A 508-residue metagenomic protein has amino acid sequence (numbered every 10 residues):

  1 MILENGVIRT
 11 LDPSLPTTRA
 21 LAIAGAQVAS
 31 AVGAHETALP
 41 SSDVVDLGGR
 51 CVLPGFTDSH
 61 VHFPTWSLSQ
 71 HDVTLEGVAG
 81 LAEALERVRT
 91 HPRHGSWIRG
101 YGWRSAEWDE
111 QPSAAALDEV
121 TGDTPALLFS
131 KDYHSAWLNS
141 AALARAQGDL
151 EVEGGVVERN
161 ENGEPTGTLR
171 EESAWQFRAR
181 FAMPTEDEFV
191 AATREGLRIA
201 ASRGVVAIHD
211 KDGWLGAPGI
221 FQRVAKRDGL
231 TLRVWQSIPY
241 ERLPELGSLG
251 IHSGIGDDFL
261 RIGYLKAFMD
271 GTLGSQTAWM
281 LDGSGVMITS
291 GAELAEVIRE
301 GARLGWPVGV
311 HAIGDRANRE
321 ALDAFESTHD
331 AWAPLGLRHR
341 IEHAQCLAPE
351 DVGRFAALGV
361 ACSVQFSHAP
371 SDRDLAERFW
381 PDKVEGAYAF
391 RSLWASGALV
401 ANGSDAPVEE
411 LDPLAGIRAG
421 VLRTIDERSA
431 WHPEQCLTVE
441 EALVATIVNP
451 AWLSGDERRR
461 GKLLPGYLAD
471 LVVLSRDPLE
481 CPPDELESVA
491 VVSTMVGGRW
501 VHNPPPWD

Functional and structural regions predicted by a protein language model:
I2, R19-L21, L471-V472, V491-T494: His/acidic/aromatic-lined binding-pocket segments of jelly-roll/cupin-type domains and related regulatory beta-sandwich
I2-E4, R9-G247, A267-I313, A317 (+5 more regions): Divalent metal-binding segments
A29-S30, S493, H502: A structural microfeature
H62, D257-Q276, V360-A369: Non-cysteine beta-strand/loop elements that form the S-adenosyl-L-methionine
V224-D228, I251-L260, P334, F355-G359: Acidic (Asp/Glu)-rich catalytic clusters
R299-G309, I313-H339, H343-A344, P349-G353 (+3 more regions): His/Asp/Glu-enriched, well-ordered alpha-helical/loop segment that forms or immediately abuts the divalent-metal
P504-D508: Glycine- and charge-enriched low-complexity intrinsically disordered segments
